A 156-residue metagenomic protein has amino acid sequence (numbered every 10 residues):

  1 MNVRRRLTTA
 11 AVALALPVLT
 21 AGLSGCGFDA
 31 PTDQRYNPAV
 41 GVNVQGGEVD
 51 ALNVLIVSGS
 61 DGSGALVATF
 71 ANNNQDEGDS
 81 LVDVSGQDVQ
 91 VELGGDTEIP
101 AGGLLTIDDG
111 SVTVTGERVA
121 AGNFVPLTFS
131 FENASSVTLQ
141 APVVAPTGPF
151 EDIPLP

Functional and structural regions predicted by a protein language model:
N2-A13: Bacterial N-terminal signal peptides that target proteins for export
N2-R4, G27, D33-Q34: Mature, function-bearing regions of proteins
T20-G25: C-terminal motif of bacterial Sec signal peptides marking the signal peptidase cleavage site
A30-P156: Compact, glycine-rich, soluble single-domain proteins
